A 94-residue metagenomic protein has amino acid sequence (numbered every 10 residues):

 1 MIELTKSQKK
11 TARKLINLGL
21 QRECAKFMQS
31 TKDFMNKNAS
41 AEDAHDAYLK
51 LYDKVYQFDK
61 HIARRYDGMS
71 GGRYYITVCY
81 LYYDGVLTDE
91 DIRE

Functional and structural regions predicted by a protein language model:
M1-E94: Acidic, Ser/Pro/Thr-rich low-complexity regulatory regions and the short amphipathic helical interaction modules they
